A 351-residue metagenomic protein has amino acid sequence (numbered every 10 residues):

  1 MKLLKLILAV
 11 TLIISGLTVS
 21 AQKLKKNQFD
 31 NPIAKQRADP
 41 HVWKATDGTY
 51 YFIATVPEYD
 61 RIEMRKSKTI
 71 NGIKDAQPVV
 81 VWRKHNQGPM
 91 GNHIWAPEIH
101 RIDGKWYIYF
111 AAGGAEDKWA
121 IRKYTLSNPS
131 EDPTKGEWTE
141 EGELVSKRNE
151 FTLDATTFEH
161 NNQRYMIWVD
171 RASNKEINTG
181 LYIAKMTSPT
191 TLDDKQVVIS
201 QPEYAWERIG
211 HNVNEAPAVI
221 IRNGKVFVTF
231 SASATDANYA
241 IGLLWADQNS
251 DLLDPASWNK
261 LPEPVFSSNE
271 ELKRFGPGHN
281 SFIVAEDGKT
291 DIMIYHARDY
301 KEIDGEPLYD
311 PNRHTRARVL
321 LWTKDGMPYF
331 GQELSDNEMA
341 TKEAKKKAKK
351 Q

Functional and structural regions predicted by a protein language model:
M1-L24: Bacterial Sec-dependent N-terminal signal peptides
A21-Q351: Carbohydrate-active catalytic/glycan-binding domains of CAZyme proteins, especially the secreted or lumenal ectodomains
